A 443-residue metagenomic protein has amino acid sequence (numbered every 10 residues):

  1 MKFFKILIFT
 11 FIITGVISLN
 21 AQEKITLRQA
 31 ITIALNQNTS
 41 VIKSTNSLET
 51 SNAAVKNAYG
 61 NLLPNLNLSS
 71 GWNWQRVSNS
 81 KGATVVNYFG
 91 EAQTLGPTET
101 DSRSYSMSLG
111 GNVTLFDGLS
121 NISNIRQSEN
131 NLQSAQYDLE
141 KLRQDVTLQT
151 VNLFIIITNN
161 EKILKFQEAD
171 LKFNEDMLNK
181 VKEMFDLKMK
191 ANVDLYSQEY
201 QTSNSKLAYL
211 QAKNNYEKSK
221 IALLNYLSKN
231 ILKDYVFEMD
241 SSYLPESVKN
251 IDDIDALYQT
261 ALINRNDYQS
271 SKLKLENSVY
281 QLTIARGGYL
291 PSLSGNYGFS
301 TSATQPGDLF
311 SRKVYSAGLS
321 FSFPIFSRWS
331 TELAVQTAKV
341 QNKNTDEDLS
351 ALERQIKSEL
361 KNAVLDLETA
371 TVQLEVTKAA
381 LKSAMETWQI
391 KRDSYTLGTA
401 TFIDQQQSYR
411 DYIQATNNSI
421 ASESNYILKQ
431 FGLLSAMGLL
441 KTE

Functional and structural regions predicted by a protein language model:
M1-L27, N38, T442-E443: Bacterial Sec-dependent N-terminal signal peptides
A21-G71, V77, I231, F237-L275 (+1 more regions): Bacterial Sec-pathway N-terminal export signals of envelope proteins
I42, N65-A83, P97-S102, N112-K141 (+4 more regions): Small/polar (Gly/Ser/Thr/Ala-rich) solvent-exposed segments that form structured loops/beta-strands/short helices used
K43-A58, L142, V146-Q167, E183 (+4 more regions): Amphipathic alpha-helical coiled-coil segments
A53, L139, D145-T260, D366 (+2 more regions): Periplasmic alpha-helical coiled-coil/stalk elements that build and connect Gram-negative outer-membrane
P64, Y105-G111, L257, Y315-F321 (+1 more regions): Hydrophobic, lipid-facing positions within transmembrane beta-strands of outer-membrane proteins
N67, R76, I231, N418-E443: Acidic, low-complexity, intrinsically disordered peripheral segments
W72, L109-V113, L223, L319-F323 (+1 more regions): Residues on the lipid-exposed face of transmembrane beta-strands in outer-membrane beta-barrel proteins
